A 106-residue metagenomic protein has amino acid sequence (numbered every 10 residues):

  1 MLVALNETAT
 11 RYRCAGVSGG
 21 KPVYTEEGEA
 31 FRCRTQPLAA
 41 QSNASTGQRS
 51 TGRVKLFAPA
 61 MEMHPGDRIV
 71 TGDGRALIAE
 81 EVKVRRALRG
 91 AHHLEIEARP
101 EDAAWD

Functional and structural regions predicted by a protein language model:
M1-P22: Active-site-proximal polar cores
G16, P22-D106: Short, conserved turn/kink motifs that form compact alpha/beta structural patches or helix kinks used as
